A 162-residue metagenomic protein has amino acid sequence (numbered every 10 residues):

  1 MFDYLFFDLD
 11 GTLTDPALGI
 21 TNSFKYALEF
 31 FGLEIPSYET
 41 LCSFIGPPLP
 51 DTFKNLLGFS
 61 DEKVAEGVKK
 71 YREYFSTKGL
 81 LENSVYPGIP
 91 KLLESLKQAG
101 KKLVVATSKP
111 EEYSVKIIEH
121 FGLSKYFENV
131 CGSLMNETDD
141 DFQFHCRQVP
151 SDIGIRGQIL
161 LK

Functional and structural regions predicted by a protein language model:
M1-S43, L57: Active-site neighborhood of HAD-like aspartate-dependent phosphohydrolases
I20, L49, V85, F142-Q143: Conserved donor sugar-nucleotide recognition element shared by glycan-biosynthetic enzymes
A27-L28, P48-D61, I117, H145 (+1 more regions): Helix-loop "lid/cap" segments that line or gate small-molecule binding pockets
K54-K91: Metal-dependent phosphoesterase signature
T77-V105, E111-V115, E119, Q143: Short, acidic loop-to-helix structural element flanking the phosphoryl-transfer center in phosphate-processing enzymes
E82, E111-K162: Substrate-recognition "cap/lid" segment bordering the active-site pocket of phosphatases
